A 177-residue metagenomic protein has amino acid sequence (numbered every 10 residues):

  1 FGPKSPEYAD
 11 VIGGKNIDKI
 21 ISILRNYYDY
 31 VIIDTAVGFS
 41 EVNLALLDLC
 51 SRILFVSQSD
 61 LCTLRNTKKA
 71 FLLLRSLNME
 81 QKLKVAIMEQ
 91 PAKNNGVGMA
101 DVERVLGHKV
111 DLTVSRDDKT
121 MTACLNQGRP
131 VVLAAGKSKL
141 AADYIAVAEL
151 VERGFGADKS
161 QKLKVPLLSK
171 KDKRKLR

Functional and structural regions predicted by a protein language model:
F1-N26, A92, T120-L133: P-loop/Walker-type NTP enzyme "switch/lid" segment
G13, G128-R177: NTP-binding/hydrolysis catalytic cores, primarily Walker-type P-loop NTPases
I23-N26, G38-L61: Inter-motif core of Ras-like GTPase G domains
N26-I33: Loop/turn-to-beta-strand initiation segments
Q58, L83-N95, T113-K119, A134-G136: G-domain G4 guanine-recognition motif of GTPases
L64-E80: Conserved C-terminal guanine-recognition region of P-loop GTPase G domains, centered on the G4
E89, E103-V131, Y144: Beta-strand-loop-alpha "switch" segments that mediate conformational coupling across diverse proteins
